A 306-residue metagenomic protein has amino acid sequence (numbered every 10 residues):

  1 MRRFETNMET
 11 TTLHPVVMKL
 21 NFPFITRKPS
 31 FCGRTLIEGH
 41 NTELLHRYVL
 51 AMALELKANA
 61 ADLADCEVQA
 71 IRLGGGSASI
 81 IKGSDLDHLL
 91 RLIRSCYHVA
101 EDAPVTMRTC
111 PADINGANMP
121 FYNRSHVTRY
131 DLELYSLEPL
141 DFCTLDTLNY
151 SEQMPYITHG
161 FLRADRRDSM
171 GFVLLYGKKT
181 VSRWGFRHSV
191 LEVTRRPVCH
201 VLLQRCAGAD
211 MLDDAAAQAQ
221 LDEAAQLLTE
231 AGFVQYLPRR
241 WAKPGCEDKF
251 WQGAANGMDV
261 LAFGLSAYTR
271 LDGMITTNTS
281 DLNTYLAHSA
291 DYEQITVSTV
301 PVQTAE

Functional and structural regions predicted by a protein language model:
M1-T10: Long, contiguous juxta-domain segments that are non-catalytic but functionally important
L13-V17, R34-A61, C66-E306: C-terminal scaffold of the Radical SAM
P15, N21-F24: Replace "His-x-His-based motif
P23-L36: Local cysteine-cluster metal-coordination motifs and their immediate loop/turn environment, predominantly Fe-S cluster
